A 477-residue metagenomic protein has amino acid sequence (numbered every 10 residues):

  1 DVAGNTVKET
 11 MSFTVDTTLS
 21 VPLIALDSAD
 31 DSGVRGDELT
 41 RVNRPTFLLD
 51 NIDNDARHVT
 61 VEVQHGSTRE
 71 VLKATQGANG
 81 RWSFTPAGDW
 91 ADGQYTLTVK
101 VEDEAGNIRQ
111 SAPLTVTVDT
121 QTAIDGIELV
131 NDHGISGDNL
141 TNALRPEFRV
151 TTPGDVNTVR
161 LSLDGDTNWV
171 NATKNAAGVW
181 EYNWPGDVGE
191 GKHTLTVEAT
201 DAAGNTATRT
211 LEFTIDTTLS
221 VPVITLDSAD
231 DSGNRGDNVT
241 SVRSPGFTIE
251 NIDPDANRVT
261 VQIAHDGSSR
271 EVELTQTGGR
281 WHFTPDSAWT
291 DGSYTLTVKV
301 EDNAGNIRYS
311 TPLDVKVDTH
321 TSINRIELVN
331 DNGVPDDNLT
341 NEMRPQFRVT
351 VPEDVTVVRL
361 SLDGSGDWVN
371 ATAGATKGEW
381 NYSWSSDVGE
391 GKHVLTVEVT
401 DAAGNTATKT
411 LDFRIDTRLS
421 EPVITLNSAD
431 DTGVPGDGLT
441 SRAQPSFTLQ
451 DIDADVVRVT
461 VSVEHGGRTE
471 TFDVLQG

Functional and structural regions predicted by a protein language model:
D1, E9-D27, R109-D132, R209-D227 (+3 more regions): Flexible, low-complexity linkers/stalks enriched in Thr/Pro that connect modular domains
S32-N43, G134-L144, G233-R243, G333-M343 (+1 more regions): Short, solvent-exposed loop/linker segments at the N-terminal edge of repeated beta-sheet extracellular domains
P45-N51, P146-T152, P245-N251, P345-V351 (+1 more regions): Aromatic/hydrophobic beta-strand junction motif of beta-rich domains
I52-R57, T152-N157, I252-N257, V351-T356 (+1 more regions): Short proline/glycine-enriched turn/loop motifs at strand-loop junctions of beta-rich domains
G80-F84, G178-Y182, G279-F283, G378-Y382: Short strand-edge motifs at loop-to-beta-strand transitions and within beta-strands of extracellular beta-rich domains
P86-Q94, W184-K192, P285-S293, W384-K392: Surface-exposed, short loops/turns at beta-strand junctions within beta-sandwich domains
